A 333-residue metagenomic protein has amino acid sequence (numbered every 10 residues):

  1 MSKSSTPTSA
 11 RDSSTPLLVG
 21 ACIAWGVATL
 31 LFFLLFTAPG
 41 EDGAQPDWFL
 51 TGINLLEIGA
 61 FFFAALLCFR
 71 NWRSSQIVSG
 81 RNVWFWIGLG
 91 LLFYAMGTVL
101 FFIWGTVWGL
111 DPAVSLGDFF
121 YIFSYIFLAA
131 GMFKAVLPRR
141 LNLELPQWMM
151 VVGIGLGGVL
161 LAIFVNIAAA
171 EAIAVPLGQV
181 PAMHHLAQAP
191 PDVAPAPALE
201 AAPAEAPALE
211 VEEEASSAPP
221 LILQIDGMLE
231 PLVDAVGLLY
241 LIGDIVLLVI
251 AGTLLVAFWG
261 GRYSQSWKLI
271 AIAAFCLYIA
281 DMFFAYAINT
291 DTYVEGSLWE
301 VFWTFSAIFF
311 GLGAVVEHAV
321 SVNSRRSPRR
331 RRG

Functional and structural regions predicted by a protein language model:
S2-G333: Polytopic alpha-helical membrane-helix bundles and their juxtamembrane interface segments in multi-pass membrane
